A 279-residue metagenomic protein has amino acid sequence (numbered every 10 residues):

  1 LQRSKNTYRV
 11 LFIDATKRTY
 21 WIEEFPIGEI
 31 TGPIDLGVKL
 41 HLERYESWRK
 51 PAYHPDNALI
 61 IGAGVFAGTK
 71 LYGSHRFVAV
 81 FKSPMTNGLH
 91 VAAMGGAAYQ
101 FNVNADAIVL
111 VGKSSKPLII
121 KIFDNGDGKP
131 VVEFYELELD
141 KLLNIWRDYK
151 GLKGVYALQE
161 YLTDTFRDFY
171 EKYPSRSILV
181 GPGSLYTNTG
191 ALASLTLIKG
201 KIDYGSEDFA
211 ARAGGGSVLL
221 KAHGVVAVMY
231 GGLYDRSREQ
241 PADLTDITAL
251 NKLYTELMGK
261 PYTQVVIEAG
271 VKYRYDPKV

Functional and structural regions predicted by a protein language model:
L1-A92, G96-V279: Intrinsically disordered, low-complexity segments enriched in small residues
